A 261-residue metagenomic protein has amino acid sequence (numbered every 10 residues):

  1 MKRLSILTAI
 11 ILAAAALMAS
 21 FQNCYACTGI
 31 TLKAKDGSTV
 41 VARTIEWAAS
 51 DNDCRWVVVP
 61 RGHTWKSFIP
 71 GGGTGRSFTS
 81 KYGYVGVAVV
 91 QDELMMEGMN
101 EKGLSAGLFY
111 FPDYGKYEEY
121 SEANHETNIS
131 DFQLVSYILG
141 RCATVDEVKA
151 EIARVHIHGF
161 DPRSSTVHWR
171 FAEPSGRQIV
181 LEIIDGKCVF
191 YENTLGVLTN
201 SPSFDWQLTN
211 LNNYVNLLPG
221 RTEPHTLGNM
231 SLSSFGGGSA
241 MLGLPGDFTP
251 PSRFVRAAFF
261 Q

Functional and structural regions predicted by a protein language model:
M1-I10: Bacterial N-terminal signal peptides that target proteins for export
A15-C24: C-terminal segment of classical bacterial N-terminal signal peptides
Y25-E126, R163: A contiguous strand-loop segment
Y25-V40, A48, D53-C54, S67 (+4 more regions): C-terminus-biased signal that marks the final domain/tail of proteins
K33, N124-H158, D247-Q261: Alpha/propeptide regions of enzymes that mature by internal proteolysis
K33-D36, N100-K102, E173-G176, E182-K187 (+1 more regions): Short acidic-glycine loop/turn motifs at beta-strand connectors
S50-D51, F109, K116-Y117, I179-E182 (+2 more regions): Short helix/loop capping segments that flank catalytic or ligand/cofactor-binding pockets
V145, K149-I183: Aromatic- and glycine-enriched pocket-lining scaffold segments that form the walls of small-molecule binding clefts
